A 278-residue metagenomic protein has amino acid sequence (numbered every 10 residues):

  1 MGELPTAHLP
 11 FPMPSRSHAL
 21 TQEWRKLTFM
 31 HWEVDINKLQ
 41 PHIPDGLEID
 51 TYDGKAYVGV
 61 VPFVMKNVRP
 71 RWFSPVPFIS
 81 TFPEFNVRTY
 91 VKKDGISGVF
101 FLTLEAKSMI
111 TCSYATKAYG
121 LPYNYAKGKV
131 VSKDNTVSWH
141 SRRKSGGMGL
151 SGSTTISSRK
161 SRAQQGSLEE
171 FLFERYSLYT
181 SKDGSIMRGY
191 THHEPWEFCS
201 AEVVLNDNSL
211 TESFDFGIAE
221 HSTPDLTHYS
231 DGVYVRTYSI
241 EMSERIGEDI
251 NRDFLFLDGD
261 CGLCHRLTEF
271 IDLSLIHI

Functional and structural regions predicted by a protein language model:
G2-R71, I218-G247: Hydrophobic, proline/glycine-rich low-complexity stretches
N37, V87, G259: Short alpha-helical basic/polar micro-motif
Y52-V58, M65-E105: A glycine-rich, hydrophobic loop/mini-helix early in the fold
N67-S80, A106-N124, L273-S274: Alpha-helical membrane-targeting segments
N86-G247: Internal, well-folded beta-alpha domain core
I250-L273: Local sequence-structure signature of Cys/Sec-based thiol-disulfide redox active-site neighborhoods
I276-I278: Conserved small/polar residues in nucleotide/adenosyl-binding loops
